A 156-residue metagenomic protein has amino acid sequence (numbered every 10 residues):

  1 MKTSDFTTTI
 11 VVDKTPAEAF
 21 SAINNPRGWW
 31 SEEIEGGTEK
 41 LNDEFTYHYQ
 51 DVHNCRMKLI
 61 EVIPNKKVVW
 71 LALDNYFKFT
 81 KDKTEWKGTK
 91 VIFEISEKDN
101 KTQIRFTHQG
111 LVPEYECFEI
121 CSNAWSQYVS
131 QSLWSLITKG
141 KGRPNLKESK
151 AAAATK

Functional and structural regions predicted by a protein language model:
M1-T38: Hydrophobic ligand-binding cavity/cleft-lining segments
T3, Q50-V52: Glycine-centered tight beta-turn/hairpin loop motif at sheet-sheet or coil-to-beta transitions
T9-V11, T46-H48, K58, E94: Generic structural detector for well-ordered beta-strands
A19-F20, F45, L59, W70 (+3 more regions): Hydrophobic pocket/interface hotspot
S21-W29, P64, Q127-T138: Short, intrinsically disordered, mixed-charge
S31-T38, H53-N100, Q109-L111: Hydrophobic-ligand binding "helix-grip"
E39-Y47: Short coil-to-beta transition motif at edge beta-strands of beta-rich domains
G110-K156: A conserved amphipathic terminal alpha-helix motif
